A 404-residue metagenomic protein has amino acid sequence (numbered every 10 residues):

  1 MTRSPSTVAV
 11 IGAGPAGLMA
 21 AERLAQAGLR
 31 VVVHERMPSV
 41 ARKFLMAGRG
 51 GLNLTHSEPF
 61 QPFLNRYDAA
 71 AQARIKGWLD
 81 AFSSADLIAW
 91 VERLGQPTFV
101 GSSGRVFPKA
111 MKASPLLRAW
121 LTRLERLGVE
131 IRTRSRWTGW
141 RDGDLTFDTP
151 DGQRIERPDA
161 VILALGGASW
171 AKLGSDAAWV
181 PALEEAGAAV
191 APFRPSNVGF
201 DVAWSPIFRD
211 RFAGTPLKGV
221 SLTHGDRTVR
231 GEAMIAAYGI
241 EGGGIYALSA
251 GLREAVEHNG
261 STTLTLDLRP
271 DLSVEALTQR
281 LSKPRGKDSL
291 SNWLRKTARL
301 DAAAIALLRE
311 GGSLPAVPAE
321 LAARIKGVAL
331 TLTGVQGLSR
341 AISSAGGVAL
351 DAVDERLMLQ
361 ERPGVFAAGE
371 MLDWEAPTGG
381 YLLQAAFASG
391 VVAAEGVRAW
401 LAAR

Functional and structural regions predicted by a protein language model:
S6-V33, A393-R398: N-terminal Rossmann-like FAD-binding beta1-loop-alpha1 element of flavoenzymes
A9-I11, H34, W137, E156-A171 (+2 more regions): Short hydrophobic core segments
A20, W179-A186, Q384-A402: An active-site-proximal "capping" alpha-helix that borders the catalytic cofactor pocket
A25-R49: Glycine-rich FAD pyrophosphate-binding loop
Q26-A27, S39, F60-F63, D80 (+10 more regions): Residue-level recognition of phosphate/Mg2+-coordinating polar/acidic sites in nucleotide-handling active sites
I75-S83, S103-T122, W170-S175, D201-S205 (+1 more regions): Short beta-strand to alpha-helix junction loop
T133-D144: A conserved short coil-to-beta-strand element within the FAD-binding core of flavoproteins
A160-W204: Glycine-rich loop(s) and the adjacent beta-strand/alpha-helix scaffold that form part
